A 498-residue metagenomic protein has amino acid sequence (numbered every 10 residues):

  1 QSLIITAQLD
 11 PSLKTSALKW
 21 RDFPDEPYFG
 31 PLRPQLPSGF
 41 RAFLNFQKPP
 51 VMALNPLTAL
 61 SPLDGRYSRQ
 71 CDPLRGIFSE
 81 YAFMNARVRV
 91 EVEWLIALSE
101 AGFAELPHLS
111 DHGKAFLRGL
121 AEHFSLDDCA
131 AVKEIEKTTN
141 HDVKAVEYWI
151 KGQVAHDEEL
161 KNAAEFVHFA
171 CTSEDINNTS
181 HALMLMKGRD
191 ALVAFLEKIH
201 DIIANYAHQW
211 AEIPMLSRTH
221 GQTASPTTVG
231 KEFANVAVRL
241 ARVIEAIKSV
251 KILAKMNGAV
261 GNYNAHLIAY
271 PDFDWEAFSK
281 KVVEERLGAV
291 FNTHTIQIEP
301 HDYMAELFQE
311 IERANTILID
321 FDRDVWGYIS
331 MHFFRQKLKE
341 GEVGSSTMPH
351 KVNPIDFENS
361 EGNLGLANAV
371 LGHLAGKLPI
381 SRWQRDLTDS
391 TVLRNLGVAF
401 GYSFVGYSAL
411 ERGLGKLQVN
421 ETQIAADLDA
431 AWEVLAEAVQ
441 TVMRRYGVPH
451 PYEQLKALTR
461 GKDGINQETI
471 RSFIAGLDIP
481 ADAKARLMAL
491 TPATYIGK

Functional and structural regions predicted by a protein language model:
S2-I4, L13, E26: Intrinsic low-complexity, disordered N-terminal segments enriched in polar/charged/small residues
F23, Y28-F29, F40-F46: Aromatic (phenylalanine/tyrosine) cluster motif
A53-H266, Y270-K281, G344, F357-N359 (+4 more regions): A helix-coil-helix interface module used to build multimeric assemblies and to scaffold catalytic/cofactor sites
A53-S79, A115-G119, V343-K498: Catalytic-core signal marking the mid-to-C-terminal active-site face
W94-A97, L192, L196-I199, I203-Y206 (+12 more regions): Amphipathic alpha-helices that form helix-helix packing interfaces
V243, I296-R382: Glycine-rich anion/phosphate-binding loop at the beta-strand->alpha-helix junction
